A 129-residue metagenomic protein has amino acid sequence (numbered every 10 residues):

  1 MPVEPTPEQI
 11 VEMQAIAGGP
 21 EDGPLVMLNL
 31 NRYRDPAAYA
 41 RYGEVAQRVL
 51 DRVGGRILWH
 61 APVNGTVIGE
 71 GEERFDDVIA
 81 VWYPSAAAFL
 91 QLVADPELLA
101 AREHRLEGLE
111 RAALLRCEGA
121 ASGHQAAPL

Functional and structural regions predicted by a protein language model:
M1-V78, P84-L92, P96, E118-L129: Short S/T/G/P-rich N-terminal loop/turn motif that feeds into the first structured element of a domain
R48-V49, R105-E107: Short, conserved catalytic or adaptor-binding loops enriched in Gly and charged residues
R52-V53, G108-R111: Structured helix-beta-strand junction loops
L58, A112-A113: Macromolecular interaction modules
E97-E103, L109: A common structural junction motif
